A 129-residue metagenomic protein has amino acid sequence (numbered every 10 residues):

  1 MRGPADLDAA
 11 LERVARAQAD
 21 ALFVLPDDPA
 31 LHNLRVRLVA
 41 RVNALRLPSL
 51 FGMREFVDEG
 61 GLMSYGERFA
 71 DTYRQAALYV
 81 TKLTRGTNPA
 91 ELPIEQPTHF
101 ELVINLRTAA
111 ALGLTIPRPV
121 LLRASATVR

Functional and structural regions predicted by a protein language model:
M1-R129: Short hydrophobic alpha-helices and adjacent helix-cap/hinge residues
